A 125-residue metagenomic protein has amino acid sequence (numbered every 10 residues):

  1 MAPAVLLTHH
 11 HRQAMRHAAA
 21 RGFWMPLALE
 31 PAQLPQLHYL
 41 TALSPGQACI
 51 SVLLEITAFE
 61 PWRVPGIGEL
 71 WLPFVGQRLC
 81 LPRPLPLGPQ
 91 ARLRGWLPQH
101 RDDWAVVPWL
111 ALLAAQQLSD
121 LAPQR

Functional and structural regions predicted by a protein language model:
M1-A48, Q90, R94-R125: Compositionally biased, charged N-terminal/linker segments
Q36-H38, I50-V52, E69-W71: A generic structural signal for short beta-strands and their flanking turns/coil linkers
T41-L43, T57, F74-G76: Residues in well-ordered beta-strands of folded domains
S44, E60-R63: Short, low-complexity Ser/Thr-rich regulatory SLiMs
I50-P61: Short beta-strand-centered aromatic/proline hotspots
R63-G66, W96-P98: A signal for specific C-terminal beta-sheet/loop modules enriched in small/flexible residues with GP/PG/PP motifs
P65-R92: Short solvent-exposed strand/turn elements
